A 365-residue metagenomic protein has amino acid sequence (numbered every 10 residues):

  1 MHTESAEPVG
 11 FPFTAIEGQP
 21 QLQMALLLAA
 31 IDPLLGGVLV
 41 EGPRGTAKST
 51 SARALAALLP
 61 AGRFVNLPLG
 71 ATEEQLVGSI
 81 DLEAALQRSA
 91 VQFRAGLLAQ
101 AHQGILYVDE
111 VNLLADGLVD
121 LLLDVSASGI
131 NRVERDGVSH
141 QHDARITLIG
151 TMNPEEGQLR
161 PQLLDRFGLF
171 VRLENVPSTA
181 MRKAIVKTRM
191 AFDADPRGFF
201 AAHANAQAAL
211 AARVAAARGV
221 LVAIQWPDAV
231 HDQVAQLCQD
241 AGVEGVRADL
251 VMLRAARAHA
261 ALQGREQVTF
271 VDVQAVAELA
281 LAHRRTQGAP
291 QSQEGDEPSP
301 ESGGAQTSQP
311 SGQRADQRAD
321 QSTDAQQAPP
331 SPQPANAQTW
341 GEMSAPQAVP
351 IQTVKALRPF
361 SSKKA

Functional and structural regions predicted by a protein language model:
H2-Q23, A241-G242: Dynamic helix-loop-helix/coil hinge segments at AAA+ ATPase domain boundaries and subdomain interfaces
A30-L69: Walker A/P-loop
L35, E41-R44, L86-L97, V111 (+2 more regions): Conserved Walker
A47, Q236-Q239, E244, A258-A365: C-terminal engagement/docking regions of AAA+ P-loop ATPases
T72-A101: Short glycine-rich substrate-engagement loop in P-loop NTPases that contacts/grips substrate
T72-E73, A99-S126, L159-L164, M181-R182: Conserved AAA+/SF3 P-loop NTPase catalytic/coupling segment centered on the Walker-B
V119, P177-S178, K183, M190-T286: Basic, amphipathic alpha-helical bundle interface domains used for macromolecular binding and assembly
R160-P177: A short helix-turn-beta junction within AAA+ P-loop NTPase domains corresponding to the substrate/partner-engaging
